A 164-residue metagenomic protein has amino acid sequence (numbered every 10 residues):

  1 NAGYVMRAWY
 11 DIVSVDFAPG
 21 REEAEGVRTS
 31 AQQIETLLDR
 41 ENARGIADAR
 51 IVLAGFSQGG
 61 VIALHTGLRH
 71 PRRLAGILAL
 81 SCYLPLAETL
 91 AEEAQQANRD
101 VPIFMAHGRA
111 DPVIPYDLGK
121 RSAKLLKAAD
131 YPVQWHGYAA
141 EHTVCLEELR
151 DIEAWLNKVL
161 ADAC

Functional and structural regions predicted by a protein language model:
N1-A49: Serine-hydrolase catalytic machinery in alpha/beta-hydrolase-like enzymes
N1-Y4, L90-E92, E147-L149: Short aromatic-enriched loop/helix-cap "lid" or pocket-rim segments at secondary-structure transitions that line
A47-N98: Primarily recognizes the serine-hydrolase "nucleophile elbow" in alpha/beta-hydrolase and SGNH/GDSL folds
A49, N98-I103, A129-P132: Short, proline-enriched alpha-helix->beta-strand connector loops that line the catalytic pocket of alpha/beta-hydrolase
V52, L78, P102-F104, Q134-H136: A structural signal for isolated positions on well-ordered beta-strands in alpha/beta enzyme cores
F104-H107, D111: Short beta-strand/loop motif that positions the catalytic acidic residue of the alpha/beta-hydrolase fold
D117-C164: C-terminal catalytic histidine-bearing segment of alpha/beta-hydrolase fold enzymes
